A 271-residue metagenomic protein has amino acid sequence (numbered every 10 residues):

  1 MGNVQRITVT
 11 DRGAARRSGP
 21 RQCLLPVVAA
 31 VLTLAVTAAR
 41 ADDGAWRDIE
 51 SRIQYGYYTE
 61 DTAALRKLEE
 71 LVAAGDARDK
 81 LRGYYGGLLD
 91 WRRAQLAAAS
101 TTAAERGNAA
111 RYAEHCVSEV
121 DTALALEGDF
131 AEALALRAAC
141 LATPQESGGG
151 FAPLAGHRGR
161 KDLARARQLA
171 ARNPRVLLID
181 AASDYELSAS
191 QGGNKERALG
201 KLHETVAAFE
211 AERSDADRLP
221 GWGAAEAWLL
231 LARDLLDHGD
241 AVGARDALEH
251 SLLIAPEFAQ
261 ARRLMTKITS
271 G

Functional and structural regions predicted by a protein language model:
M1-R21: N-terminal secretory signal peptides that target proteins for export/translocation
C23-A35: Bacterial N-terminal signal peptides
A38-D43: Boundary at the C-terminal end of the N-terminal hydrophobic targeting segment
D48-R66, G86-L169, I179-E226: Short coil/linker segments at helix-helix boundaries
V72-A77, L252-I254: Solenoid-like repeat scaffolds
R78-D79, D129, R172, G223 (+1 more regions): Short helix-capping/linker turns of helical repeat alpha-solenoids
D215-G271: Terminal, low-structured helical/coil segments at or just beyond the last alpha-helical repeat
